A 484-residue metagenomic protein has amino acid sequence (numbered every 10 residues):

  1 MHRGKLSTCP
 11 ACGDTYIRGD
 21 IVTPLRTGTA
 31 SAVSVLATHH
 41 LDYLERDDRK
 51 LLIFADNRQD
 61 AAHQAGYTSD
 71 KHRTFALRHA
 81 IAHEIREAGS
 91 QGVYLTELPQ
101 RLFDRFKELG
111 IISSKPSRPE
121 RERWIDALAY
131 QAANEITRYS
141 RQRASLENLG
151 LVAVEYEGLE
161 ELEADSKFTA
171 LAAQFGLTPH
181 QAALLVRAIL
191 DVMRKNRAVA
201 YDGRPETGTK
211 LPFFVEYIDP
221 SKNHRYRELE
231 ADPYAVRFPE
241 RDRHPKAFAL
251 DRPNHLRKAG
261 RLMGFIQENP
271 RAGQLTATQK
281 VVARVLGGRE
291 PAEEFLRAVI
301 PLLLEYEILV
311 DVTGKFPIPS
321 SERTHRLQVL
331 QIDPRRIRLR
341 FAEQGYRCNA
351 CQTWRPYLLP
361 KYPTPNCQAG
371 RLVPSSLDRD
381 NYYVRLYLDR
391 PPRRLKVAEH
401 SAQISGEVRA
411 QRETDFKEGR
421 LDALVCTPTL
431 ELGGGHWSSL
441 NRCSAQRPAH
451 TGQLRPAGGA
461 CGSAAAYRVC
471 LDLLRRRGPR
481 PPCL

Functional and structural regions predicted by a protein language model:
M1-E343, K361-P363, P374-C426: Charged, low-complexity interaction segments
G13, Q352, N366-Q368: Cys/His-coordinated zinc-binding microdomains
G345-Y357: Short Cys/His-rich zinc-binding micro-motifs
L372-Y382, A445, A457, L471-D472: Conserved P-loop/Walker A NTP-binding site and adjacent catalytic elements of P-loop NTPases
L424-L440, G458-S463: SF2 helicase motor core recognition
L430-R447, R468-D472: A short beta-strand element within the Helicase C-terminal
R447-T451, R475-R476: Short, acidic/turn-prone active-site loops that include or flank metal/cofactor- and phosphate-binding residues
G458-L484: Conserved segment of the helicase C-terminal RecA-like domain
